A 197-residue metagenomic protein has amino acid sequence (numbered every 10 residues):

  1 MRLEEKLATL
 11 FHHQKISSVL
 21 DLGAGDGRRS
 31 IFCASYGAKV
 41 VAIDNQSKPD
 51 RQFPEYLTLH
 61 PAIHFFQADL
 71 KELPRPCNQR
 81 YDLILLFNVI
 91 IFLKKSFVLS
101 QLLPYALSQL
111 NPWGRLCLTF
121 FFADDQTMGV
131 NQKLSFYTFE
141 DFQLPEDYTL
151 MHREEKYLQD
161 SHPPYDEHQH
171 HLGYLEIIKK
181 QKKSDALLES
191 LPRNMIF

Functional and structural regions predicted by a protein language model:
M1-I16, L20, G25-P61, Q67-R75 (+2 more regions): Class I (Rossmann-like) S-adenosyl-L-methionine-dependent methyltransferase catalytic domain, capturing the SAM-binding
I31-A34, L103, L107: A structural alpha-helix within SAM-dependent methyltransferase catalytic domains
L85: A conserved beta-strand element that flanks and buttresses the S-adenosyl-L-methionine
N88-F92: Short catalytic micro-motifs in class I SAM-dependent methyltransferases
L93-Y105: A short, conserved alpha-helix within the catalytic core of class I
K94, L110-N111: Helix-to-beta-strand junctions that scaffold the AdoMet/dcAdoMet cofactor pocket in Class I SAM-dependent enzymes
